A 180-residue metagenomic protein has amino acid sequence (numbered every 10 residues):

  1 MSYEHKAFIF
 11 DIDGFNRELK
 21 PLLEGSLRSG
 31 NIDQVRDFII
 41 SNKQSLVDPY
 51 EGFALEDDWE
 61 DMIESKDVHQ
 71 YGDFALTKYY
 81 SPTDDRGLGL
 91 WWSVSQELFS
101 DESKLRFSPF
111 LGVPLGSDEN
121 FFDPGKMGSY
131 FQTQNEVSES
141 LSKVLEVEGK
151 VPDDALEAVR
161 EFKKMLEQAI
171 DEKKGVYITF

Functional and structural regions predicted by a protein language model:
M1-E172, F180: Acidic (Asp/Glu-rich) sequence patches and key acidic residues that form negatively charged surfaces used
G175: Conserved GNAT acetyl-CoA-binding A-motif
